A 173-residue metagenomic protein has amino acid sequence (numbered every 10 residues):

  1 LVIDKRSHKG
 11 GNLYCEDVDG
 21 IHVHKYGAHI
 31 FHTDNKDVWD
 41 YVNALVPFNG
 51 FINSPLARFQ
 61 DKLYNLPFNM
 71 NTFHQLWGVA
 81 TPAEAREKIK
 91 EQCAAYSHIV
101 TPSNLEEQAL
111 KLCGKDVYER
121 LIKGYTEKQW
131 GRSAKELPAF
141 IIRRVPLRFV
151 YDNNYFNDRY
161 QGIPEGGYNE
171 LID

Functional and structural regions predicted by a protein language model:
L1-V18: Glycine-rich FAD pyrophosphate-binding loop
I3-K5, T33-D34, G166: Short His-Asn-centered micro-motif
H8-K9, K25, E165: Short glycine/serine/threonine-biased micro-segments
Y14-C15, F31, K135, L171: Short, electropositive, low-hydrophobicity segments enriched in small/polar residues
D19-Y96: Dinucleotide-binding Rossmann-like beta1-alpha1 core, especially the glycine-rich loop that anchors the ADP
K62, N71-D173: Active-site/ligand-binding neighborhood in enzyme catalytic cores
